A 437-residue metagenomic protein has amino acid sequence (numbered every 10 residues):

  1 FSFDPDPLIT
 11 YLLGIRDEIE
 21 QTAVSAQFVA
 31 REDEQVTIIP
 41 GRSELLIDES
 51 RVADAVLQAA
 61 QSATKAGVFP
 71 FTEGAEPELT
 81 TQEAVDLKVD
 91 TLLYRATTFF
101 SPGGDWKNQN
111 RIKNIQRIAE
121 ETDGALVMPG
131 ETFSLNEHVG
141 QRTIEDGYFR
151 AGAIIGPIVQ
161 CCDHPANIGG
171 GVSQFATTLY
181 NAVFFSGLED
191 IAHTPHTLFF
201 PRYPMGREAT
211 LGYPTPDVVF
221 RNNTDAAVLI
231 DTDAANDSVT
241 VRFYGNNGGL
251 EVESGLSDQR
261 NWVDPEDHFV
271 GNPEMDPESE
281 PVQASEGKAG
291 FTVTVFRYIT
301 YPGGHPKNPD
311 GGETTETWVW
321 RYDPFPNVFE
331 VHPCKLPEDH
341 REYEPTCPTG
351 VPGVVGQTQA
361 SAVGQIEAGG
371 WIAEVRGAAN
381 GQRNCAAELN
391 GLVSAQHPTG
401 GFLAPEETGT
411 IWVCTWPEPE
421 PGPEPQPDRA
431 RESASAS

Functional and structural regions predicted by a protein language model:
F1, F149-I154, Q382-E388: Short, polar loop/linker segments at the starts of domains and inter-domain junctions
F3, I47, G356-Q357: Short coil/turn linker and secondary-structure boundary residues
D6-T10, G14-R31, R42-P348, A379 (+2 more regions): Well-ordered beta-sheet/strand-loop patches within structured domains
V36-I38: Extended accessory regions or peripheral subdomains of proteins
V331-S437: Ligand-recognition elements built from short beta-strands and adjacent flexible loops
